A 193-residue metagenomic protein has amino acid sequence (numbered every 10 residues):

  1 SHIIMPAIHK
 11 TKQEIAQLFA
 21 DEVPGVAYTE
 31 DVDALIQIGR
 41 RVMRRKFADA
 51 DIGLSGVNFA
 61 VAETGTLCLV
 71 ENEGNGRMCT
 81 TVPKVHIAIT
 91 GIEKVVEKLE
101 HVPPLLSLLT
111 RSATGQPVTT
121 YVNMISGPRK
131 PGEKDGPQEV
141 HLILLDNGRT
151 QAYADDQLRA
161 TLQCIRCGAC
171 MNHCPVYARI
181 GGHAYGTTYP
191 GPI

Functional and structural regions predicted by a protein language model:
S1-D156: The feature marks the mature, well-folded catalytic cores of soluble enzymes
G132-T161, M171-N172, V176-I193: Ferredoxin-type iron-sulfur electron-transfer modules in oxidoreductases and energy-metabolism complexes
C164: Short cysteine-rich clusters marking metal-coordination/redox-active sites
C167: Catalytic adenosine-cofactor/nucleotide-binding cores of aminoacyl-tRNA synthetases and other
